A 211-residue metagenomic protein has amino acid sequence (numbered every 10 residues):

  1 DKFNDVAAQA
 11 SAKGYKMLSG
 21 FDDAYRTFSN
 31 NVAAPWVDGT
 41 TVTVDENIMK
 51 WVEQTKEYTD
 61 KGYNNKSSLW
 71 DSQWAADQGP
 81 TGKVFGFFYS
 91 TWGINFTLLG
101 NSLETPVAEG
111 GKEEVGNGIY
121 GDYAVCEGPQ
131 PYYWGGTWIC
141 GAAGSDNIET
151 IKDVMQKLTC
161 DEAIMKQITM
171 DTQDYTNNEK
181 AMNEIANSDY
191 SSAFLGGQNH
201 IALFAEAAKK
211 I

Functional and structural regions predicted by a protein language model:
K2-T43, N47-K50, K56, G82-G86: Extracytoplasmic/periplasmic solute-binding protein
N4-K13, A76-Q78, I94-S102, G144: Pocket-flanking alpha-helical
D5-A10, T40-S72, K112-A124: Glycine-centered hinge/linker elements that transmit conformational signals in sensory and ligand-binding systems
A7-G14, Y58-Y63, K83, T91 (+2 more regions): Sec/Tat-exported extracytoplasmic proteins
L18-G20, D38-T40, K66-L69, K166-I168: Short, hydrophobic secondary-structure boundary micro-motifs
K61, T105-K180: Extracytoplasmic/periplasmic substrate-recognition and gating elements
F85-Y89, F96: Paired acidic/hydrophobic, glycine-rich loop segments that form the ligand-binding mouth/hinge of periplasmic-binding
G118-G121, T169-I211: Long, aromatic- and glycine/proline-rich binding clefts that accommodate carbohydrate-like moieties
